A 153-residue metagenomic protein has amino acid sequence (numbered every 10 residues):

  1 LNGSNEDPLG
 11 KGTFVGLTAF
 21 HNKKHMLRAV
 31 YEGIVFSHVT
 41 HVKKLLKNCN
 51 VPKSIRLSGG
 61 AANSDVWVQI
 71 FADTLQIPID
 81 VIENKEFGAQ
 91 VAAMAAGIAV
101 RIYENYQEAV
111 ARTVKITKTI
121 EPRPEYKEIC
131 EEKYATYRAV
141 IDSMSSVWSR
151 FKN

Functional and structural regions predicted by a protein language model:
L1-N153: Glycine/Thr-rich phosphate-binding loops that ligate phosphate moieties of nucleotide and other phosphorylated ligands
